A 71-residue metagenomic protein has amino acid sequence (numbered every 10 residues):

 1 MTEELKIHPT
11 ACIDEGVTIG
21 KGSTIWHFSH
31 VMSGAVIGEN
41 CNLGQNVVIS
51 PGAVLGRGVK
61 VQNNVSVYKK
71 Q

Functional and structural regions predicted by a protein language model:
T2-H8: Short gly/ser/thr-rich secondary-structure transition/capping motifs
H8-P9, D14-E15, G20-K21, W26-H27 (+7 more regions): Left-handed beta-helix
